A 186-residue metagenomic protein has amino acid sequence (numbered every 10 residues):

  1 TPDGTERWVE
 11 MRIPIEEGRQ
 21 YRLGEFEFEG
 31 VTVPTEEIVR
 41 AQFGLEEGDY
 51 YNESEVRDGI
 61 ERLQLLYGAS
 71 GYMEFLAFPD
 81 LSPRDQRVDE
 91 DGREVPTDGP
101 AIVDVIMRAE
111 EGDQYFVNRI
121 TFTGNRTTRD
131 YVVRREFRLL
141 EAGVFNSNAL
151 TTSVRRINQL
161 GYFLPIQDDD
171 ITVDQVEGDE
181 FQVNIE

Functional and structural regions predicted by a protein language model:
T1-E186: Periplasmic polypeptide-binding modules associated with outer-membrane biogenesis and secretion
